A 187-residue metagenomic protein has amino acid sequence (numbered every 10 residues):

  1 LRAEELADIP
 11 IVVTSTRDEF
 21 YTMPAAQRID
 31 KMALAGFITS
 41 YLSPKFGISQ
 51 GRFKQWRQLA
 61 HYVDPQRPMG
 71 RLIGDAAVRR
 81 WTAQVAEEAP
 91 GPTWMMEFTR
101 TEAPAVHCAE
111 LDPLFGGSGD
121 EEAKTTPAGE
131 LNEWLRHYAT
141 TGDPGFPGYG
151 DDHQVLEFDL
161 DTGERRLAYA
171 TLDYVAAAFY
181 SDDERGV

Functional and structural regions predicted by a protein language model:
L1-G129, W134, T141: Substrate-gating cap/lid region and adjacent catalytic-acid/histidine neighborhood within extracellular/lumenal
F37, I48, S118, Y149-D151 (+2 more regions): Intrinsically disordered, low-complexity regions
E97, D112-L114, E157-D159, A177-A178: Residues in well-ordered beta-strands of folded domains
G145-T171: Mature extracytoplasmic/periplasmic domains
L167-V187: Tryptophan-rich aromatic "cage" segments
